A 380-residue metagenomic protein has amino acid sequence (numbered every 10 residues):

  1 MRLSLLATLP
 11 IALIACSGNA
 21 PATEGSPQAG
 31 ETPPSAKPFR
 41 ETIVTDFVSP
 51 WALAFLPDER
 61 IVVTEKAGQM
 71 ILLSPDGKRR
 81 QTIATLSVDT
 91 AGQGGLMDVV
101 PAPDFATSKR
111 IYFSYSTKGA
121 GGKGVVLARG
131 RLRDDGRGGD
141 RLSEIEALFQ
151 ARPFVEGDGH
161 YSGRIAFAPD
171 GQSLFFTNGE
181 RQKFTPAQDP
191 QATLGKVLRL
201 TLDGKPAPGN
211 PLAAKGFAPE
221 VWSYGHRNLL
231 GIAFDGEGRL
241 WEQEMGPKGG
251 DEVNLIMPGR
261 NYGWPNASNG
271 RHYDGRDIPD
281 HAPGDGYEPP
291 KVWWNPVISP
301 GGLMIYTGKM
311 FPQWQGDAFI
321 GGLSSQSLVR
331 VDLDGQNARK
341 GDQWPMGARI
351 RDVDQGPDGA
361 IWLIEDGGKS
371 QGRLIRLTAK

Functional and structural regions predicted by a protein language model:
S4-A15: Bacterial N-terminal signal peptides
C16-F184, G231, R239-E242, G246 (+3 more regions): Acidic, Gly/Ser/Thr-rich repeat motifs that build Ca2+-stabilized beta-propeller blades
A20-R40, G136-L142, K205-A214, N266-G286: Blade/loop signatures of beta-propeller domains
T117, F176-L194, G250-I256: Short, conserved, GDST-rich strand-edge loop motifs in beta-rich repeat architectures
V125-D135, P190-D203, I256-M257: Beta-propeller blade signature
F217-E252, M257: Repeat-solenoid scaffold signature
H226, N337-P357: Conserved blade-ending motifs and adjacent loop-strand segments that build the rim/top face of beta-propeller domains
A282-V297, G301: Aromatic-anchored helix/helix-loop segment that forms the rim or "lid" of small-molecule/cofactor binding pockets
